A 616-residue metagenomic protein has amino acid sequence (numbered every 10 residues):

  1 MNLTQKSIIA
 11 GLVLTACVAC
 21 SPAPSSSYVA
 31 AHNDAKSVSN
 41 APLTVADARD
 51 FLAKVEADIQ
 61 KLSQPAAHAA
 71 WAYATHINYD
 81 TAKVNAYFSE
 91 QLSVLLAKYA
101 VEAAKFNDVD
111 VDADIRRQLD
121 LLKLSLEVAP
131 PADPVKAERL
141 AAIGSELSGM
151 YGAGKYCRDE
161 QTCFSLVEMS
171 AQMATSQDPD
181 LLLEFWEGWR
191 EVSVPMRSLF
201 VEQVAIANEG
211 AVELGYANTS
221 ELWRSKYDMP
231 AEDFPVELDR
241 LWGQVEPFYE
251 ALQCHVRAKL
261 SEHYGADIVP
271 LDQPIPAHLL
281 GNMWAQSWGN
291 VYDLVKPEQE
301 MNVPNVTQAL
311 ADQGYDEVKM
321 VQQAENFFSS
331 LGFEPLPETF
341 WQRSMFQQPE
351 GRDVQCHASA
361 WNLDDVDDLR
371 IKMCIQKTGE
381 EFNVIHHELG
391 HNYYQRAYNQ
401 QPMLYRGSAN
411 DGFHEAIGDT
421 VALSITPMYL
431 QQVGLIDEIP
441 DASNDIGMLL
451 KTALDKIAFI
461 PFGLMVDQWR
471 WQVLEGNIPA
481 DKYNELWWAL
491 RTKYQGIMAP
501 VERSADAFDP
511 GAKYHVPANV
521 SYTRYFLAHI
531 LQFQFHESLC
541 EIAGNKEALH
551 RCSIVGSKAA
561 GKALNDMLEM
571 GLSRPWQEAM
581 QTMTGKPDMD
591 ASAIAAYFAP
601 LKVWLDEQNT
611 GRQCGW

Functional and structural regions predicted by a protein language model:
A16-A19: C-terminal motif of bacterial Sec signal peptides marking the signal peptidase cleavage site
Y28-A48, D80-A82, D120-L122, N218 (+11 more regions): C-terminal, non-catalytic "cap/extension" segments appended to globular domains
N33-E202, S220, K513-V516, V520-T523 (+4 more regions): N-terminal helix-rich structural modules
Q161-S165, T175, E202-K372, D441-A442 (+2 more regions): Active-site-proximal, well-structured secondary-structure segments within enzyme catalytic domains
D180, G351-T378, I385, L389-R396: Active-site scaffold of zinc-dependent metalloenzymes
S220-E221, S225, Q395-T420, G434: Post-HEXXH active-site segment of zinc metalloproteases
L238-F248, S408-M448: Post-HExxH zinc-binding segment in Zn-dependent metallohydrolases
E380-R396, E415-D419, L423, W469: Active-site recognition of the HExxH zinc-binding catalytic motif
